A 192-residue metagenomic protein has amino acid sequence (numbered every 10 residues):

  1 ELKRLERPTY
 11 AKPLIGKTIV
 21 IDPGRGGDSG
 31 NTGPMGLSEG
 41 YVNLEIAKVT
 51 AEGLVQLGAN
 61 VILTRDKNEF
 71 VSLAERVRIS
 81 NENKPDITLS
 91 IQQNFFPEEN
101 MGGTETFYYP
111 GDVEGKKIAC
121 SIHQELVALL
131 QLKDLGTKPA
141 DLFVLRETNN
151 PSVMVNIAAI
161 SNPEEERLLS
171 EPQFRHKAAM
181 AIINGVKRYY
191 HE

Functional and structural regions predicted by a protein language model:
E1-E192: Catalytic-site microenvironment of enzymes that process N-acetyl-hexosamine-containing cell-wall polysaccharides
